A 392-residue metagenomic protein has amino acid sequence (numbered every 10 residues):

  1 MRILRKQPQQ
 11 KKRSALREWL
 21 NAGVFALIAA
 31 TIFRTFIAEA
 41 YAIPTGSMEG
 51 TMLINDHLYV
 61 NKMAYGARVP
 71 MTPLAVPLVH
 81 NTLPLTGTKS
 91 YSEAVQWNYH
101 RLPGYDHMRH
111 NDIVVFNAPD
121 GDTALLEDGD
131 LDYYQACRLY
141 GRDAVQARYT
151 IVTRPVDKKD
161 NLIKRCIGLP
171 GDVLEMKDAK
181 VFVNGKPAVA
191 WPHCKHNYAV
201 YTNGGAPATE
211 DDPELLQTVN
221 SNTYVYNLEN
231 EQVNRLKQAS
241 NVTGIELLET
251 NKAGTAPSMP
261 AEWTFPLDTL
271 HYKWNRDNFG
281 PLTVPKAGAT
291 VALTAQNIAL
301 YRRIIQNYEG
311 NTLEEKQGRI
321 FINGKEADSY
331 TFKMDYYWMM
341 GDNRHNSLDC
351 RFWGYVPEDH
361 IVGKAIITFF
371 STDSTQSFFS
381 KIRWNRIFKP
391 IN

Functional and structural regions predicted by a protein language model:
M1-N392: Extended hydrophobic leader/signal-anchor segments used for secretion and membrane insertion
